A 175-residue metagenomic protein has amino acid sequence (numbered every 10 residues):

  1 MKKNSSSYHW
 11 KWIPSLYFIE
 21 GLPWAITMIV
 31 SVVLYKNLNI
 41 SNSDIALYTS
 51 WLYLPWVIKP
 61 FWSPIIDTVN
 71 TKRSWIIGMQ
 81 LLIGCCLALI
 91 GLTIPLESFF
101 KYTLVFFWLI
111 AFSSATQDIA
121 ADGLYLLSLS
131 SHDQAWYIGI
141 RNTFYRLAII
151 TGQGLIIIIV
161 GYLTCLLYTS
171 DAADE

Functional and structural regions predicted by a protein language model:
N4-L52: Helix-loop boundary and gating motifs at the non-cytosolic
L47-P64: Central cavity-lining transmembrane alpha-helices of secondary-active solute carriers, predominantly the Major
T68-Q80: Cytoplasmic membrane-interface "Motif A"-like loop-to-helix N-cap segments of 12-TM Major Facilitator Superfamily
L81-E97: C-terminal ends and interior cores of transmembrane alpha-helices in multi-pass membrane transporters/permeases
F99-Q117: Hydrophobic core of transmembrane alpha-helices in multi-pass small-molecule transporters, especially MFS/SLC-type
G139-G154: Glycine-rich segments within core transmembrane alpha-helices of 12-TM secondary carriers
T151-L167: Transmembrane alpha-helix termini and helix-breaking/packing motifs in multi-pass membrane transporters
Y168-D174: Conserved small/polar residues in nucleotide/adenosyl-binding loops
